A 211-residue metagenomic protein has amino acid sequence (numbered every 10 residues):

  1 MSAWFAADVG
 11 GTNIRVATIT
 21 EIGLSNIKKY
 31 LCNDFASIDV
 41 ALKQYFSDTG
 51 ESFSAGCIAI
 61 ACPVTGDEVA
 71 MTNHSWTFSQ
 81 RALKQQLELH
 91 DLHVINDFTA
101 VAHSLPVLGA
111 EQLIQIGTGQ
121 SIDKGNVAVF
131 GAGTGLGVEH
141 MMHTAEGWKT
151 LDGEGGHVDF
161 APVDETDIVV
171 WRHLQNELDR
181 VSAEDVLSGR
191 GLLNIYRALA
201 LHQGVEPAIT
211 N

Functional and structural regions predicted by a protein language model:
M1-S25, V127-T144, L192, L199: Gly/Thr-rich phosphate-binding beta-strand-loop-beta motif of the actin/hexokinase/Hsp70
S2-F46, D152-H157: Short glycine-rich, Thr/Ser-proximal phosphate-binding strand/loop in the N-terminal lobe of ATP-dependent enzymes
L31, N73-H74, H93-A100, G119-I122 (+1 more regions): Active-site nucleophile and cofactor-binding loops and adjacent substrate-binding regions of central metabolic enzymes
Q44, A82-K84, H173: Generic structural signal for isolated residues within well-ordered alpha-helices
D48-S52, S121-K124: Glycine-rich phosphate-binding loop signature in dinucleotide/nucleotide-binding domains
T49-Q112: Short beta-strand-loop/turn "lid" adjacent to the catalytic site in phosphate-handling enzymes
E111-I114, G133: Substrate-gripping "pore-loop 1 plus following alpha2 helix"
G119-A128, L136-N211: Glycine/GP-enriched mid-protein hinge/lid loop-to-helix segment characteristic of carbohydrate kinases
